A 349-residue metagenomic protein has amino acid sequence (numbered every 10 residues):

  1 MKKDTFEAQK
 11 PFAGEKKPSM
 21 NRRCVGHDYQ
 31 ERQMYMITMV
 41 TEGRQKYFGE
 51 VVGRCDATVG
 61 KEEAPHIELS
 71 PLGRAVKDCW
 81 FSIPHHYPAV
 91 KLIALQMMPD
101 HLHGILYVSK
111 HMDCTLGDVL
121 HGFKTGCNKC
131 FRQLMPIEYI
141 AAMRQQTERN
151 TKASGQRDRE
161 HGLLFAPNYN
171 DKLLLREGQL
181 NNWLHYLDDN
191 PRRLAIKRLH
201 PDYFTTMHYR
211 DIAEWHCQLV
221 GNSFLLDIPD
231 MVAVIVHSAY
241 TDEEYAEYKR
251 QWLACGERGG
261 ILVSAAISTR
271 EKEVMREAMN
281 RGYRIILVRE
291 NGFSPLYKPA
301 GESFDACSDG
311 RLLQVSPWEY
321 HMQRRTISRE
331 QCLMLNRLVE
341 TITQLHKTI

Functional and structural regions predicted by a protein language model:
M1-I212: Short catalytic/metal-binding and nucleic-acid-binding patches
T206-I349: Glycine-biased, small-residue-rich flexible motifs in mid-sequence functional cores and linkers
